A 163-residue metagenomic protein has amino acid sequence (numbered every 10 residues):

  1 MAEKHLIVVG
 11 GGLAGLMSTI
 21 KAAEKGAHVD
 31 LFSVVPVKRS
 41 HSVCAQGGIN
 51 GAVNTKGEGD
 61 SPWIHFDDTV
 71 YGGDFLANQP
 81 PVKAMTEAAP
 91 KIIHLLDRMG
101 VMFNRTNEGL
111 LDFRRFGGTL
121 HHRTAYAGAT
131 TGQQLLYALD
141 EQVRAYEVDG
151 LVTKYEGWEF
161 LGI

Functional and structural regions predicted by a protein language model:
M1-E3: A short, basic/flexible loop-to-alpha-helix module at the beginning of a structural domain
H5-L31: N-terminal Rossmann-like FAD-binding beta1-loop-alpha1 element of flavoenzymes
V34-I163: Conserved N-terminal/central alpha/beta ligand/cofactor-binding core
